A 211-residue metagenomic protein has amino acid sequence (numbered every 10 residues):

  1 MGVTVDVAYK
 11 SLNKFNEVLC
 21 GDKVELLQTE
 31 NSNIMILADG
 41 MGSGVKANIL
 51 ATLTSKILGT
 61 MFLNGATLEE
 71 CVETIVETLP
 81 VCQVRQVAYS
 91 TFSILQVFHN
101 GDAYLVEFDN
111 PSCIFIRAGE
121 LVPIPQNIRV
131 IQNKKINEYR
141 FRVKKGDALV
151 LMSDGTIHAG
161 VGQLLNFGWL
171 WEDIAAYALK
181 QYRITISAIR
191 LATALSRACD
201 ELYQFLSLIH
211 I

Functional and structural regions predicted by a protein language model:
M1-K56, D102, P111-A148: N-terminal entry segment of metal-dependent catalytic domains or homologous docking segments
S11, E107, S153: Short beta-strand/turn micro-motifs composed of small residues that flank or help shape donor/cofactor-binding pockets
C20, I49-G119, R129-I131, I136-N137 (+1 more regions): Catalytic core of PPM/PP2C metal-dependent serine/threonine phosphatase domains
K23-T78, R142, V150, T156-A175: Primarily the active-site beta-strand->alpha-helix module of PP2C/PPM metal-dependent phosphatases, and frequently
I157-L208: C-terminal catalytic subdomain
